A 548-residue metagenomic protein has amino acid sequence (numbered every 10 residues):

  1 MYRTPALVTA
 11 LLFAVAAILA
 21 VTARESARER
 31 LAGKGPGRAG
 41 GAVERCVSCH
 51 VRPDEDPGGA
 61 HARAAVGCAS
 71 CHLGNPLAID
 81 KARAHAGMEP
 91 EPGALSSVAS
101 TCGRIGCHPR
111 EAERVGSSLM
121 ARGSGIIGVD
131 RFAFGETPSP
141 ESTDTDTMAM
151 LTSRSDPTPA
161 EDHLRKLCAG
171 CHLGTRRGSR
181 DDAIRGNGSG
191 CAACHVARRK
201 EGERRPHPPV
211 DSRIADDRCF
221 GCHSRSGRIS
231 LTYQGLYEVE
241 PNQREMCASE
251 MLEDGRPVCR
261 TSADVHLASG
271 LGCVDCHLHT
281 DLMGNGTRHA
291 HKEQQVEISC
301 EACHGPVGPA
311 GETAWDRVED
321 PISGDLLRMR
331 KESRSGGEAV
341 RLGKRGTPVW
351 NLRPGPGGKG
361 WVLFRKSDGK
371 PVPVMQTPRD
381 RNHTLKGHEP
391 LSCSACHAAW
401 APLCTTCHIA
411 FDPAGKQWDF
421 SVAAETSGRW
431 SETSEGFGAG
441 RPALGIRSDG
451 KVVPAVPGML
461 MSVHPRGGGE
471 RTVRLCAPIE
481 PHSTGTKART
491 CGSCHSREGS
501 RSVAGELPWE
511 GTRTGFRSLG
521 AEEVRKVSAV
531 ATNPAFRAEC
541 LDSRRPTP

Functional and structural regions predicted by a protein language model:
Y2-P57, A64-A69, L73-R180, A192 (+2 more regions): C-type cytochrome heme-c attachment and multiheme electron-transfer modules
H61-R63, R185: Short, glycine-/polar-rich solvent-exposed loops and beta-turns at beta-strand/coil boundaries
D182-R185, S189: Active-site loop-helix segments enriched in His/Asp/Glu that coordinate and activate a nucleophilic water at divalent
